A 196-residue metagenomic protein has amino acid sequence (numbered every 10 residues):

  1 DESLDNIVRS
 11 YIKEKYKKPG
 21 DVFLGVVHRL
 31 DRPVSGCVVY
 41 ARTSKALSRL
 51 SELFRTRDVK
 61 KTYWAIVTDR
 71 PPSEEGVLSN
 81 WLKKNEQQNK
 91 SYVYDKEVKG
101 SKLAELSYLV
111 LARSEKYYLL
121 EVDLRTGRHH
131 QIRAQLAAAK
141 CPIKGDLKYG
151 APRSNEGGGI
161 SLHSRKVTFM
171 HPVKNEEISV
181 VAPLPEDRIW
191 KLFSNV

Functional and structural regions predicted by a protein language model:
D1-V196: RNA pseudouridine synthases
